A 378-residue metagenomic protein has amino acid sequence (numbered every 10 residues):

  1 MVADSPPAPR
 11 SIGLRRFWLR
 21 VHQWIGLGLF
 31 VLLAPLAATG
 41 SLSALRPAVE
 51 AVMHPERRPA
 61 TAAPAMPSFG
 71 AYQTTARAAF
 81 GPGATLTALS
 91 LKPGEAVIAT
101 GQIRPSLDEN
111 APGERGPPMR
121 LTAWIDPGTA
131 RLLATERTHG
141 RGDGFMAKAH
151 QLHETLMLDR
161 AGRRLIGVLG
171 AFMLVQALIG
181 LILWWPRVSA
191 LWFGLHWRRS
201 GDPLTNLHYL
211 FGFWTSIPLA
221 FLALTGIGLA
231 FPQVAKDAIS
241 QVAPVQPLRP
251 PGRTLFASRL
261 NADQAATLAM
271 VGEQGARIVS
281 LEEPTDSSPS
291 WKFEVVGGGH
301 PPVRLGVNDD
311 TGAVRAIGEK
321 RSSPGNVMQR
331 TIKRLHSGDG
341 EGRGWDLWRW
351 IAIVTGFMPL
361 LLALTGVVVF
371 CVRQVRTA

Functional and structural regions predicted by a protein language model:
M1-A378: Conserved histidines in hydrophobic membrane contexts and catalytic metal-binding motifs
